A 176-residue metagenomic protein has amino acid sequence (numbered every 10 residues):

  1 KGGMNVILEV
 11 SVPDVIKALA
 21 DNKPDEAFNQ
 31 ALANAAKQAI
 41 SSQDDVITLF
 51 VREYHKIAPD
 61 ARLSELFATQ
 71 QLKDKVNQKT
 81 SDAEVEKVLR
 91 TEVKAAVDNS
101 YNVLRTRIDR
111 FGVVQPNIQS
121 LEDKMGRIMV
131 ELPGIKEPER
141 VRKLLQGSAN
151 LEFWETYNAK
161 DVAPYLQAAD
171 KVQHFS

Functional and structural regions predicted by a protein language model:
K1-S176: A structural signal for conserved, well-ordered secondary-structure elements that form binding/interaction cores
